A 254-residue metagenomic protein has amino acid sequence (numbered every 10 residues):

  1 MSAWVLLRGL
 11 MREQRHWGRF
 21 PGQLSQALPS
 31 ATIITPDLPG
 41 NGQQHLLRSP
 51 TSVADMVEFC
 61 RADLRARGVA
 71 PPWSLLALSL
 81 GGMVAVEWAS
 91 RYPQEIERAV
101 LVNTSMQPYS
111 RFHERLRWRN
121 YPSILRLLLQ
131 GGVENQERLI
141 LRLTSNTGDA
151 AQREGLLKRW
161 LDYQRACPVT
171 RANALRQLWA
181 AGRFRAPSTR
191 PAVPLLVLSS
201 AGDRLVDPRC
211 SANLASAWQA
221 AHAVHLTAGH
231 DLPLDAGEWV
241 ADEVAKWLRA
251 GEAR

Functional and structural regions predicted by a protein language model:
M1-S49: Conserved HGGG/HGGXW glycine-rich cap/lid loop of the alpha/beta-hydrolase fold
T32-L76: Active-site loop/oxyanion-hole signature of alpha/beta-hydrolase fold enzymes
A77-G81, A85: Gly/Ala-rich beta-loop-alpha elbow adjacent to hydrolase catalytic centers
S90, R98-L129: Flexible "cap/lid" loop of the alpha/beta hydrolase fold
V133-S188: Conserved alpha/beta-hydrolase catalytic His-Asp/Glu region
P191, V197-S199, D203: Short beta-strand/loop motif that positions the catalytic acidic residue of the alpha/beta-hydrolase fold
R204-C210: Conserved alpha/beta-hydrolase "acid-adjacent" motif
A228-A241: Catalytic histidine-centered segment of alpha/beta-hydrolase-like enzymes
